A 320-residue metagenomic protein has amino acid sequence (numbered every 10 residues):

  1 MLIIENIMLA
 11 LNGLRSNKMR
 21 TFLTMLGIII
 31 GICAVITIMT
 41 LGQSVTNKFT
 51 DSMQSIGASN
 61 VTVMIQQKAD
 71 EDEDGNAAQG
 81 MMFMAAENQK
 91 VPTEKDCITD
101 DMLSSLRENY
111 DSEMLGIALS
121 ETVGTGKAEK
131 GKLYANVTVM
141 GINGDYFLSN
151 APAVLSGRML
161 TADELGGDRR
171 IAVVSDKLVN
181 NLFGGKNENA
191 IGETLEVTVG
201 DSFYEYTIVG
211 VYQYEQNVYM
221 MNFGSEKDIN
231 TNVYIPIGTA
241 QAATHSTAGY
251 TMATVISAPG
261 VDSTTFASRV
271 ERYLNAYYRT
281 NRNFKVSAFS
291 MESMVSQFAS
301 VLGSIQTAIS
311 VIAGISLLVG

Functional and structural regions predicted by a protein language model:
I3-R15, L106: A short amphipathic helical element positioned immediately N-terminal to and/or at the very start of a transmembrane
A10-G13, K48, S52, Y273 (+2 more regions): Amphipathic alpha-helical segments that mediate coupling or scaffolding at interfaces
N17-V45, F298-G320: Hydrophobic alpha-helical transmembrane segments of multi-pass inner-membrane transport and secretion
Q43-T138, A151, Q241-A242, V261 (+2 more regions): Hydrophobic, regular-secondary-structure patches
T62, A118, T194-E196, T254: Residues embedded in well-ordered beta-strands within globular domains across many folds
E108-Y110, K186, E196-E205, V211-A308: Mechanotransmission and gating elements of multispan inner-membrane complexes involved in transport and envelope
S120-V123, E129-A243: Hydrophobic secondary-structure segments that place a key small or acidic residue at a functional site
